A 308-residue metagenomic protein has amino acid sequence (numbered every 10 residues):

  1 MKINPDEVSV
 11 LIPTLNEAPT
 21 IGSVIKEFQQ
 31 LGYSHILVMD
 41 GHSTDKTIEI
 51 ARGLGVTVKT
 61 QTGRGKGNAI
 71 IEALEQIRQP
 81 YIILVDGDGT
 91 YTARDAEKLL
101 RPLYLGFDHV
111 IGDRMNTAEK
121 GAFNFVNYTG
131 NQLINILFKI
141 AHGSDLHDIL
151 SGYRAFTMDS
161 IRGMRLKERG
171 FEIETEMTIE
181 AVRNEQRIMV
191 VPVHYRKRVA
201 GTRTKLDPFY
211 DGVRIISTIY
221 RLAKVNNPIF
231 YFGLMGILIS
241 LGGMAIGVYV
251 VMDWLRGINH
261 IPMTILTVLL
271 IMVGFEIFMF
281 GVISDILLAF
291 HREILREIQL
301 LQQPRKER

Functional and structural regions predicted by a protein language model:
M1-E27: N-proximal low-complexity "stem/linker" segments adjacent to membrane-targeting elements
M1-I3, E168, T175-R308: Hydrophobic helical membrane-anchoring modules
E7, S34-H35, R187: Residues at the starts of beta-strands that form the adenosine-phosphate
E17-T20, S43, K66, T92: Donor nucleotide-sugar binding loop of glycosyltransferases
K26-S34: Short, acidic, metal-binding catalytic loop of nucleotide-sugar glycosyltransferases
D40-I48: A conserved acidic beta->alpha catalytic loop
T62-Q76, Y81, A93-F171, T175 (+2 more regions): Acceptor/aglycone-binding surface of glycosyltransferases and processive sugar-polymer synthases
